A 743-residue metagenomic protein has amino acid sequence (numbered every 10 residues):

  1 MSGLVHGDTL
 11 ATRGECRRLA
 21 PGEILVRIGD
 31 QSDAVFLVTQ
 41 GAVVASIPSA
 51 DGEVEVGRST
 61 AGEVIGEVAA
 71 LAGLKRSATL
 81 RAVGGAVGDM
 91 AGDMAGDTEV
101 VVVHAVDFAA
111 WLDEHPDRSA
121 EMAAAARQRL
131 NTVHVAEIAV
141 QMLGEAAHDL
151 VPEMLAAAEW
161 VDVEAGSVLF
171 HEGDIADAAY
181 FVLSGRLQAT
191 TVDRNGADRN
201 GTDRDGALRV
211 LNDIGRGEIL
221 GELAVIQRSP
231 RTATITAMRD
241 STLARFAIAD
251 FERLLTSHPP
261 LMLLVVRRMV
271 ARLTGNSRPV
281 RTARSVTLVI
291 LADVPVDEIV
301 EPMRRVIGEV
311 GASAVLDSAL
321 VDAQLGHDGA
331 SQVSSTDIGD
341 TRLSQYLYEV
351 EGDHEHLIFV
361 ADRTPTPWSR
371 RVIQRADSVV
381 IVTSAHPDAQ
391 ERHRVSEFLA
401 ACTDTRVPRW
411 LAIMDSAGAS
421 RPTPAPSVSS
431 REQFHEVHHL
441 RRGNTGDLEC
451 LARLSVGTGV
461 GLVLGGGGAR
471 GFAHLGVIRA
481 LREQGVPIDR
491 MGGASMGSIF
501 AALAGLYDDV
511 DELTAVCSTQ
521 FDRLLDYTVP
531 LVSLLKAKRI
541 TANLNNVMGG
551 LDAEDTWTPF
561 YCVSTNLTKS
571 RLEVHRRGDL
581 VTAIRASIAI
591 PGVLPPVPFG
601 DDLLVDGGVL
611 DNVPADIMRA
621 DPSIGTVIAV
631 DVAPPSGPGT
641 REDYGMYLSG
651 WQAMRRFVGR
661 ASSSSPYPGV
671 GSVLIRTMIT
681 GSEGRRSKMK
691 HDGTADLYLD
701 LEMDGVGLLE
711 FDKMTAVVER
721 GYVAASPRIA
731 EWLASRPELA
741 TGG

Functional and structural regions predicted by a protein language model:
M1-E298, E309: Cytosolic regulatory regions built on CNB/CRP/Popeye-like sensor folds
T282-G329, L451, M496-G497: Walker A/P-loop phosphate-binding motif and the immediately C-terminal alpha-helix
S335, L347, E351-P367, V605-G608: Switch II (G3) loop of P-loop NTPases
I338-R342: Flexible loop/N-cap segments at domain edges
Y346, F359-L440, A633: Conserved catalytic-core segment of NTP-binding enzymes
R406-R409, M414-H435, G443-D447, V460 (+4 more regions): Non-catalytic peripheral regions of patatin-like phospholipases
N444-M491: Helix-rich "cap/lid" substructures immediately adjacent to catalytic or cofactor-binding pockets
G465, P487-L506: Catalytic nucleophile loop
